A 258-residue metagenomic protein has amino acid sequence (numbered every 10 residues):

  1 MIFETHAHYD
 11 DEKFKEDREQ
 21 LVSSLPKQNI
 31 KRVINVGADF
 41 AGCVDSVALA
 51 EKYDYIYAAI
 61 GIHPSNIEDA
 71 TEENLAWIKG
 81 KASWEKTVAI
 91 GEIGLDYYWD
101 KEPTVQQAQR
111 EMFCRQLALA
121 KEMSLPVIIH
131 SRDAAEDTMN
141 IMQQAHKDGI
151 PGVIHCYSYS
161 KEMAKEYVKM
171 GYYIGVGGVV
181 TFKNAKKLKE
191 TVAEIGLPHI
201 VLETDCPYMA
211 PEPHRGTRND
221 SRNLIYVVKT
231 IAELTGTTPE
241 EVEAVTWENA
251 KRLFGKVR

Functional and structural regions predicted by a protein language model:
M1-R258: Mid-domain alpha/beta scaffold segments of enzyme catalytic cores
